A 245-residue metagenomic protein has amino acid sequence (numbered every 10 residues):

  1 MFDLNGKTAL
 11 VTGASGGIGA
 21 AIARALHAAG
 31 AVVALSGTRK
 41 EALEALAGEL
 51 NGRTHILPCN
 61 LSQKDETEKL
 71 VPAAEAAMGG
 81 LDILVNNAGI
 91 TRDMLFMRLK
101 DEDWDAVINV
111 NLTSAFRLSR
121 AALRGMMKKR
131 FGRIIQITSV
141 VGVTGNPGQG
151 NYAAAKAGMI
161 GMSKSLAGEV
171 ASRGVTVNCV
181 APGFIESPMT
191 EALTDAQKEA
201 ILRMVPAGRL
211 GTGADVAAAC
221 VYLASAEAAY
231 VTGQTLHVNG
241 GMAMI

Functional and structural regions predicted by a protein language model:
T8, S15-G16: Conserved glycine-rich cofactor-binding loop
A29-L46: Conserved glycine-rich Rossmann-like NAD(P)H-binding loop of the short-chain dehydrogenase/reductase
L95-F96, K100-I108, T190, I201: Substrate-binding pocket helix/loop in short-chain dehydrogenase/reductase
S119, A155, S163: Active-site helix of classical SDR
R124, G168-S172, A229: Alpha-helical segment proximal to the catalytic Tyr-Lys
S139: Residue(s) in the substrate-gating loop at a strand-loop-helix junction that position the organic substrate next
A171, T176, V231-G233, N239: Short, small/polar-rich loop/turn modules that mediate ligand/substrate recognition or access, typified
